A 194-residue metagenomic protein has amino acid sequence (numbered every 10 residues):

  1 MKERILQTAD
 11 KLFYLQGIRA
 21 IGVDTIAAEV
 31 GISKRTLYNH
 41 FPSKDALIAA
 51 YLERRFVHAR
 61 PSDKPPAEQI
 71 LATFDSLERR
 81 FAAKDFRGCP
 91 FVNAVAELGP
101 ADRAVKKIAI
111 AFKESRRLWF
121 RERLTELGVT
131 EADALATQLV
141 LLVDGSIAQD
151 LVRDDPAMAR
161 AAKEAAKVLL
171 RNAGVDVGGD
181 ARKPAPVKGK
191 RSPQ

Functional and structural regions predicted by a protein language model:
M1-E29: Short, amphipathic alpha-helix enriched in basic
I5-F13, L77, F120, V143: Short hydrophobic clusters on alpha-helical segments that form packing/core surfaces in small helical domains
L6, I48, L52, K106-E114: Amphipathic, non-transmembrane alpha-helical scaffold segments
L15-I18, G31, Y38-A49: HTH DNA-binding helix-turn interface
A50, R60-R87, A136-L139: Hydrophobic alpha-helical connector segments
D63-A72, A101-E126, A134-T137, E164: Amphipathic alpha-helical packing segments from all-alpha helical-bundle domains
R79-A83, E114-T130, Q149-Q194: C-terminal peripheral helix-coil segments that are non-catalytic and often amphipathic
A83-K107: Amphipathic alpha-helical segments used for helix-helix packing
